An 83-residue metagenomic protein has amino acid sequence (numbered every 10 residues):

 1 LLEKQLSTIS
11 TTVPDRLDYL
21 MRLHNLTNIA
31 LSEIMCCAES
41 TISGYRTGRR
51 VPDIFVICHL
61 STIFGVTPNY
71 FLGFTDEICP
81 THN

Functional and structural regions predicted by a protein language model:
L1-L26: A short, Lys/Arg-rich alpha-helix, primarily the initiator
L1-T8, L72-N83: Short, charged recognition helix plus adjacent turn of helix-turn-helix-like nucleic-acid-binding domains
L23-G44, H59, I63: Short alpha-helical DNA-recognition segment
T47: Short, conserved catalytic or interaction motifs in soluble domains
F55-Y70: DNA major-groove recognition helix of helix-turn-helix/homeodomain DNA-binding modules
